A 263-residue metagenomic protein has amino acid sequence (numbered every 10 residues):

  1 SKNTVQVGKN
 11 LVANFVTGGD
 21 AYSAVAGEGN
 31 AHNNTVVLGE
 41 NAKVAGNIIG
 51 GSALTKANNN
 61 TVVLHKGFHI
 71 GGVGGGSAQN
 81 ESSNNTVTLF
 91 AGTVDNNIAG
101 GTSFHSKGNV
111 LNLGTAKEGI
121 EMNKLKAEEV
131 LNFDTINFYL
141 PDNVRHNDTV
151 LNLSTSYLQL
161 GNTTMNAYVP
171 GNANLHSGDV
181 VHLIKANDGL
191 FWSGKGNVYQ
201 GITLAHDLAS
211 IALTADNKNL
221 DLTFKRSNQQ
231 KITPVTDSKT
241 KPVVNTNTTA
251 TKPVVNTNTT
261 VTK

Functional and structural regions predicted by a protein language model:
K2, A91, N162, A215-N217: Residue-level signal for tight coil/turn positions that link beta-strands
K2-N3, N14, N30-N34, N47 (+10 more regions): Asparagine/serine/threonine-enriched low-complexity, disordered tracts, especially those forming N-linked glycosylation
Q6-G8, N14-Y22, V37-G39, A45 (+9 more regions): Feature marks extracellular polysaccharide-active and adherence modules
N10, G29-N30, A42, T55-K56 (+6 more regions): Residue-level signal for WD-repeat beta-propeller blades
V25-G27: Outer-membrane beta-barrel domain signature
G46, G71, N96, N162 (+2 more regions): Conserved glycine-centered beta-strand/turn positions repeated across beta-sheet architectures
N80-H182: Extracellular beta-strand/loop-rich repeat segments of large surface/secreted proteins
V180, K185-K263: Outer-membrane translocation/initiation segment of Type V secreted surface proteins
